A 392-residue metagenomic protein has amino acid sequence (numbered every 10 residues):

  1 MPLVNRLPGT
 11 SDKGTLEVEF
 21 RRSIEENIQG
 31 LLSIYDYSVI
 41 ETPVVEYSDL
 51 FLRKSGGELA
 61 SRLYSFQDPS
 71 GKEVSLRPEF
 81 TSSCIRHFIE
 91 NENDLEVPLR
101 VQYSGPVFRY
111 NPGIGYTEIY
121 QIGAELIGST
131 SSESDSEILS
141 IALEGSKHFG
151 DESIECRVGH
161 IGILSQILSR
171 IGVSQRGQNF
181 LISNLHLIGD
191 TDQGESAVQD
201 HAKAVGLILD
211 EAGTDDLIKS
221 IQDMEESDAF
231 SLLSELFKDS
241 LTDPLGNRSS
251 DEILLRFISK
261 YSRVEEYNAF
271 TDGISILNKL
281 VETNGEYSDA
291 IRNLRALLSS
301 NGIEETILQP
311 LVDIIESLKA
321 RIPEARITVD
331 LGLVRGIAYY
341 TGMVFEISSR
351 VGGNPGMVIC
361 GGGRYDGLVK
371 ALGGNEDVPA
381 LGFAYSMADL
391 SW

Functional and structural regions predicted by a protein language model:
P2, T10, E17-Y35, E46-Y47 (+3 more regions): Positively charged, Gly/Ser-enriched RNA/tRNA-binding surfaces
Y37-I40: N-terminal alpha-helical transmembrane segments of multi-pass membrane transport and channel/translocase proteins
T42-L50, S82, L99-Y110, E155-Q166 (+1 more regions): Short, glycine/charge-rich beta-strand/loop segments that flank catalytic centers and engage negatively charged groups
V44-V74: Polyanion/phosphate-binding surface patch
R62-S70, G172-V205, V351: Acidic, His- and aromatic-enriched active-site or binding-groove loops in soluble protein domains that engage sugars
I141-F149, G162-G172: Hydrophobic mid-domain F-helix/FG-region of cytochrome P450s
Q166-Q175, A338-F345: Short glycine/threonine-rich loop-to-helix capping motif typified by GTGT followed within a few residues by an Asp-Pro
